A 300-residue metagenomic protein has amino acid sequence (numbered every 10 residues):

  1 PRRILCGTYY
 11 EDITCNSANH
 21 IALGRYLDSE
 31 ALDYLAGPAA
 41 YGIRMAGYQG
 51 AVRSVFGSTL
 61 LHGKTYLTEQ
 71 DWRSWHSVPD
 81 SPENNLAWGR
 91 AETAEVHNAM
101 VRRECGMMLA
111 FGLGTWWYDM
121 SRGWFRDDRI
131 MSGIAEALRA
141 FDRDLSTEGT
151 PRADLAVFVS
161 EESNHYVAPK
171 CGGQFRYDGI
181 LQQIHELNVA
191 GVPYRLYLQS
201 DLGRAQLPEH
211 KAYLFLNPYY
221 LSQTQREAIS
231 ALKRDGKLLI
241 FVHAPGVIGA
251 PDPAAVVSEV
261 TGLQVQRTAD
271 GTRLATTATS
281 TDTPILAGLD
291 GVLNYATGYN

Functional and structural regions predicted by a protein language model:
P1-T8, I13, S17-N19, L27 (+1 more regions): Active-site neighborhood of glycoside hydrolase catalytic domains
R2, S29-N300: Carbohydrate-binding surfaces of carbohydrate-active enzymes
N19-L23, E209: Charged, often glycine-rich, active-site loop that binds/positions anionic groups
